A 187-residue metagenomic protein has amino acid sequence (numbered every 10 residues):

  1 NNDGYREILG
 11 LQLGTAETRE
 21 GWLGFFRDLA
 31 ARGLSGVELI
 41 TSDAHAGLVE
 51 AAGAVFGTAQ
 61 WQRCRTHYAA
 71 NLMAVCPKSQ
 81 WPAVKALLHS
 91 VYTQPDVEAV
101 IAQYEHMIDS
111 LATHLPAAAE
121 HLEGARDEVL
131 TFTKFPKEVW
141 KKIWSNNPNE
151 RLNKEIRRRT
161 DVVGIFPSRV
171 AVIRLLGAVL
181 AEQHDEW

Functional and structural regions predicted by a protein language model:
N1, A30, L34, G53-G57 (+7 more regions): Hydrophobic/aromatic-lined pockets within catalytic cores
N1-T41, A46, E50, V55-T58 (+2 more regions): RNase H-like nuclease fold core
R6, I40-D43, A52, H67 (+5 more regions): Mobile genetic element proteins and their domesticated derivatives, centered on retroelements and DNA transposons
L13-G14, L72, A83-V91, P95 (+1 more regions): A short, charged helix-loop
G14-T18, I40, C64, C76-Q80 (+4 more regions): A generic short alpha-helical patch detector that favors 3-5-residue windows in or near N-terminal regions
E20-L23, R27, E50, S79-P82 (+4 more regions): Conserved phosphate-chemistry cores used by DNA topoisomerases
L39-A46, A51-L87: Conserved beta-strand -> loop -> alpha-helix junction used to position metal-binding or nucleic-acid-contacting
T93-W187: Acidic/histidine-rich catalytic cores and adjacent linkers of DNA breakage/strand-transfer/modification proteins
